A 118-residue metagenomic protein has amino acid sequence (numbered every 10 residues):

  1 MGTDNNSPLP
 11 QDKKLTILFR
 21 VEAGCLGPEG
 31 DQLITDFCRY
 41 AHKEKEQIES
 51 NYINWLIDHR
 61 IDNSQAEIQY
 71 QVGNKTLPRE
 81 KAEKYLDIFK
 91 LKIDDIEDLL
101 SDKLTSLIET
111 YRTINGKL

Functional and structural regions predicted by a protein language model:
M1-N5, R79-A82, L86: Short, solvent-exposed beta-alpha or beta-beta edge segments that form flexible loop/patches at the rim of ligand
G2-P28: Short, extreme N-terminal segment that most often corresponds to the first beta-strand
L9, F37, L56, A82 (+3 more regions): Extended hydrophobic/Leu-rich segments
L26-Q32, E80-K81: Short, conserved charged micro-motifs
G30-Y52: Short, flexible N-terminal segments of the mature chain
Q47-E80: Short, intrinsically disordered low-complexity segments
L86-L118: A cross-taxonomic marker for long C-terminal extensions/tails that follow the last structured domain
